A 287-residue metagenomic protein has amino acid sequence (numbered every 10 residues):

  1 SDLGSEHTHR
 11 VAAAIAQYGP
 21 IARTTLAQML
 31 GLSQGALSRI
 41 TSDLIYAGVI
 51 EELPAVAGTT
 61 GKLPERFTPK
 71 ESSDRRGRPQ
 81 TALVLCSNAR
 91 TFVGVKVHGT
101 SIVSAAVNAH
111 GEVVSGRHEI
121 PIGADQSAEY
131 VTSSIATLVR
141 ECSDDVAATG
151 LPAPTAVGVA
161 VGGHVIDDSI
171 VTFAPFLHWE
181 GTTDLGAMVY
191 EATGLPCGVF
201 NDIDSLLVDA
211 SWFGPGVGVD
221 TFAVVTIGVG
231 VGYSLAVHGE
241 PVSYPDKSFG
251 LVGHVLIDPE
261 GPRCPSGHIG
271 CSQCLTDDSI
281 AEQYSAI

Functional and structural regions predicted by a protein language model:
S1-T24, Q28-M29: Extreme N-terminal segment that seeds HTH/winged-HTH DNA-binding domains in transcriptional regulators
E6, R10, A16, A89 (+3 more regions): Short glycine-rich, Thr/Ser-proximal phosphate-binding strand/loop in the N-terminal lobe of ATP-dependent enzymes
A22, P262, H268-I287: A mobile "lid/hinge" subdomain adjacent to the ATP/sugar-phosphate binding pocket shared across diverse ATP-dependent
G35: Key DNA-contact positions within bacterial/archaeal DNA-binding proteins
G48-A55: A short, conserved structural fragment
A55-F92, C197-F222: Conserved phosphate-binding catalytic cores of ATP/NTP-utilizing and phosphoryl-transfer enzymes
S73-V114, V224-G239: Gly/Thr-rich phosphate-binding beta-strand-loop-beta motif of the actin/hexokinase/Hsp70
V113-T221: Glycine-rich phosphate-binding loop and adjoining helix at the ATP-binding site of ATP-dependent phosphoryl-transfer
